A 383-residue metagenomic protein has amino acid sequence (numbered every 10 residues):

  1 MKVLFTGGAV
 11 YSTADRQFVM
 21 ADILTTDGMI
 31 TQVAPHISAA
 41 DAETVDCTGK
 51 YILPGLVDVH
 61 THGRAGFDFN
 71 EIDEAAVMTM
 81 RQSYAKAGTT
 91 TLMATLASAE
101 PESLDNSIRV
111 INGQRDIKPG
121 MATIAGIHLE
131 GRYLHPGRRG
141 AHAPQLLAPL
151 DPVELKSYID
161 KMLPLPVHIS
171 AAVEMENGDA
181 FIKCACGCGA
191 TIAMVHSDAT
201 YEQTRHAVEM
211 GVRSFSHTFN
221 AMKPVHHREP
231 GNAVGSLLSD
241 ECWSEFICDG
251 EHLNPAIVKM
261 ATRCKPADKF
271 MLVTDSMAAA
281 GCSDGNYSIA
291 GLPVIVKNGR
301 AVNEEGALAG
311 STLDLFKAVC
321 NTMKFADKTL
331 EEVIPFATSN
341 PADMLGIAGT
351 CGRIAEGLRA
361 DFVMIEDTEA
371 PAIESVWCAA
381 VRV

Functional and structural regions predicted by a protein language model:
M1-L53: Histidine-rich, glycine-flanked metal-binding segment
V3-G7, A39-M78, Q82: Replace "His-x-His-based motif
Y51, V59, F69-A122, L146-K161 (+1 more regions): Alpha-helical scaffold segments that flank or form the walls of functional sites
H62, M78-S107, A122-H135, M162-E174 (+4 more regions): Divalent metal-dependent hydrolysis catalytic cores, especially in the metallo-beta-lactamase
Q82-M93, H135-L163, R205-T218, E229-W243 (+1 more regions): Active-site gating loops and adjacent loop-to-helix segments of metal-dependent hydrolytic enzymes
L129, A185, F215, T322 (+1 more regions): Conserved, mostly hydrophobic/aromatic
K156, D160-C282: Active-site core of metal-dependent hydrolases
G235-S244, G250, T262-T274, A280-I365: His/Asp/Glu-enriched, well-ordered alpha-helical/loop segment that forms or immediately abuts the divalent-metal
